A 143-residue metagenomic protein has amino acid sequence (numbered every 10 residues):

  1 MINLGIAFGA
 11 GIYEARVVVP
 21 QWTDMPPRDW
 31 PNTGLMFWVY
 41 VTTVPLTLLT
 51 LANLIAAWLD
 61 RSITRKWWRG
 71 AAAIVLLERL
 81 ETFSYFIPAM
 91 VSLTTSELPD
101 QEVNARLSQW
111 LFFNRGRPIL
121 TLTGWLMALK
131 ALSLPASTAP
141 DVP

Functional and structural regions predicted by a protein language model:
M1-G5, A52-L77: Interfacial segments of alpha-helical transmembrane regions
M1-L49, M90-L107: Interfacial loop at the N-terminal end of multi-pass membrane proteins
G11, N53-A57, W125-L132: Structural signal for membrane-spanning alpha-helices in multi-pass inner-membrane proteins, emphasizing helix cores
T42-L54, P118-W125: Core segments of transmembrane alpha-helices that mediate helix-helix packing or line hydrophobic substrate/ligand
L76-S84, R115: Mid-bilayer segments of alpha-helical transmembrane spans in multi-pass integral membrane proteins that mediate
A105-L107, L111-L122: Eukaryotic polytopic
L134-P143: Short, charged juxtamembrane terminal tails flanking transmembrane helices
